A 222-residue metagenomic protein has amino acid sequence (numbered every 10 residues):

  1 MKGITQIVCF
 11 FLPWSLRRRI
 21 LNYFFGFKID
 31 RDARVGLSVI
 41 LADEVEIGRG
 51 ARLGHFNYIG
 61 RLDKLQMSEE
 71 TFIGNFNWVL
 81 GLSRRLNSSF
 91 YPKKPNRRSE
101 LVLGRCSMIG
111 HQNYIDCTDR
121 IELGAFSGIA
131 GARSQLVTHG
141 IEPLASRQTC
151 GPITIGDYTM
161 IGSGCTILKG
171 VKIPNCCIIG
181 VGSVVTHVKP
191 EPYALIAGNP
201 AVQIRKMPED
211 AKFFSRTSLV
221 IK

Functional and structural regions predicted by a protein language model:
M1-D32, G50, E70, F126 (+4 more regions): Terminal amphipathic alpha-helical/low-complexity segments used for targeting or macromolecular assembly
I40, V45-I47, R52-V171, M207-P208: Flexible, glycine/small-residue-enriched loop-and-beta-strand segment within the central core of proteins
Y58, V184, L195, Q203: Conserved beta-strand positions that form and line the central face of beta-propeller blades
V137, T186, A197: Residue-level detector of conserved, well-ordered beta-strand and adjacent loop positions that form binding/recognition
G140, V188-K189: Nucleotide-sugar donor-binding loop of glycosyltransferases
V171, S183, K189: Short beta-to-alpha loop/turn elements within the nucleotide-binding domains of ABC transporters
